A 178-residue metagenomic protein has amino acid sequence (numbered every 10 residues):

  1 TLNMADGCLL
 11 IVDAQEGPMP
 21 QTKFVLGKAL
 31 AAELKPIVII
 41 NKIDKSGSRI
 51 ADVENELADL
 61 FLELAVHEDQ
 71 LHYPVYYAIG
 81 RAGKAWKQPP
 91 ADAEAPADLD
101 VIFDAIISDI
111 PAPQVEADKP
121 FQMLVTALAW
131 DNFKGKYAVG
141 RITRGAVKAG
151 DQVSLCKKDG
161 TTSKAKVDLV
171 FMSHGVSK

Functional and structural regions predicted by a protein language model:
T1-K178: Structural and coupling elements of P-loop NTPases
